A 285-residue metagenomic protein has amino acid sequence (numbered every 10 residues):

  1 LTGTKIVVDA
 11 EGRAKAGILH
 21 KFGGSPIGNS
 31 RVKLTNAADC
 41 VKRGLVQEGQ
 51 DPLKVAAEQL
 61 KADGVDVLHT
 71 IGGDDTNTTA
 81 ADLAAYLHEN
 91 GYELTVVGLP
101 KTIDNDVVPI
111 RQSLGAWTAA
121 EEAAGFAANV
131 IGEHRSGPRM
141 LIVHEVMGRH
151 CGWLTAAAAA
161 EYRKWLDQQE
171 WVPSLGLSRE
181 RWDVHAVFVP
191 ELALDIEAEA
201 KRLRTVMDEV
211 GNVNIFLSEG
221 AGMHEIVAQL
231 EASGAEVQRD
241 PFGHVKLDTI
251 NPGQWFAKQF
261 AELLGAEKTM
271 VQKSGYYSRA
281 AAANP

Functional and structural regions predicted by a protein language model:
L1, R31-V32, G73-D74, L99-N105 (+3 more regions): Short, ordered loop/turn segments at secondary-structure junctions
L1-D63: Glycine-rich nucleotide/cofactor/substrate-binding loop typically near the N-terminus or early in the first domain
K21-V41, K101-R111, R139, R239-D240: Gly-rich Lys/Arg/Thr-decorated short loops/hinges at beta-loop-alpha junctions or inter-strand turns that position
E58-Q59, D63, T70-G72, T78-D82 (+2 more regions): Accessory alpha-helical/coil subdomains and C-terminal extensions that flank or cap enzyme catalytic cores
T95-V97: Short hydrophobic alpha-helical runs that function as membrane-insertion/retention elements
V107-A119, A282-N284: Short beta-strand elements at the ligand-binding edges of bilobed clamshell
Q259-P285: C-terminal active-site/capping subdomain that shapes the small-molecule cofactor and substrate pocket of enzyme
